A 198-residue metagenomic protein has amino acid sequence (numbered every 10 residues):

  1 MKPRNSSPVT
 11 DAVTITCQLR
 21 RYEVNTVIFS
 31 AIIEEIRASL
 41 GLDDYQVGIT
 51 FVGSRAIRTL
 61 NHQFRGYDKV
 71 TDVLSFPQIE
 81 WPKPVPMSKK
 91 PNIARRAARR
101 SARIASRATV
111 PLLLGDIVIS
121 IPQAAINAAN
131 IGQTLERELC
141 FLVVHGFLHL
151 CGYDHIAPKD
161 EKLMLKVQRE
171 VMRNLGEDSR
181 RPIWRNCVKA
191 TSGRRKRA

Functional and structural regions predicted by a protein language model:
M1-C140, L150-A198: An acidic/histidine-cluster motif and surrounding catalytic segment that typifies divalent-metal-assisted enzyme active
